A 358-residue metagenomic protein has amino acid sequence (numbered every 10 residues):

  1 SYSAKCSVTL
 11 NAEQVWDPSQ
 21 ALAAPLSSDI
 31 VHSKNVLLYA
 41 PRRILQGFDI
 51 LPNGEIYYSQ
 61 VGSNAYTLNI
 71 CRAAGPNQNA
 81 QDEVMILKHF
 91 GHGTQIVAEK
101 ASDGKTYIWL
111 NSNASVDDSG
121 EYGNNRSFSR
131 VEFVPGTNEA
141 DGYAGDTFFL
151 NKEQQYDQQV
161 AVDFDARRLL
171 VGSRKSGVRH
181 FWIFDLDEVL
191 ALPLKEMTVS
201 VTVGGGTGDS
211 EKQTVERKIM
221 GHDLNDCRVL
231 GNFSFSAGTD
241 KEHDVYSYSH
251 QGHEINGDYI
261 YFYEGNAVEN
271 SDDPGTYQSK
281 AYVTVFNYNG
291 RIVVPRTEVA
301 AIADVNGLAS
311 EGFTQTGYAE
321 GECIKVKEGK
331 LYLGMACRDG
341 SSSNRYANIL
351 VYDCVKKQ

Functional and structural regions predicted by a protein language model:
A21-L38, A80-F90, G136-Y156, P193-Y246 (+1 more regions): Surface-exposed loop and turn segments in beta-propeller and other repeat-based domains that flank or scaffold
K34-Y66, Q251: Beta-strand-rich domains and repeat architectures in extracellular enzymes and scaffolds, especially beta-propellers
P41-D49, K88-A98, F149-V162, V245-G252 (+1 more regions): Repeated scaffold domains used in trafficking and secretory/extracellular systems, primarily beta-propellers
N53-G54, G104-T106, D165-R168, G257-Y259 (+1 more regions): Short coil/turn segments that connect the beta-strands within blades of beta-propeller domains
G62-Y66, N113-S119, K175-R179, A267-D273 (+1 more regions): Short glycine/acidic-enriched loop and turn motifs that connect beta-strands
T67-P76, E121-T137, R179-G204, G275-I292 (+1 more regions): Beta-propeller blade signature
A74-S115, E311-E320: Blade-loop segments of beta-propeller domains
D240-A300: Loop/turn-rich, solvent-exposed surfaces of beta-rich toroidal or solenoidal domains
